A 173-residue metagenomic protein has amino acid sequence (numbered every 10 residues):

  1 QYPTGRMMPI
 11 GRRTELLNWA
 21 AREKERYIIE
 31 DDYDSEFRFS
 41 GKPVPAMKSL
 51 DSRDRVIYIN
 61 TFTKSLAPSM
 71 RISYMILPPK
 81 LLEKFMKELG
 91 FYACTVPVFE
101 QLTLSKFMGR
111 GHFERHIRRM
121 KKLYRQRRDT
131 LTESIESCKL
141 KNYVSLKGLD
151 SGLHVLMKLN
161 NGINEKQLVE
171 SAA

Functional and structural regions predicted by a protein language model:
Q1-A173: PLP-dependent class I/II
